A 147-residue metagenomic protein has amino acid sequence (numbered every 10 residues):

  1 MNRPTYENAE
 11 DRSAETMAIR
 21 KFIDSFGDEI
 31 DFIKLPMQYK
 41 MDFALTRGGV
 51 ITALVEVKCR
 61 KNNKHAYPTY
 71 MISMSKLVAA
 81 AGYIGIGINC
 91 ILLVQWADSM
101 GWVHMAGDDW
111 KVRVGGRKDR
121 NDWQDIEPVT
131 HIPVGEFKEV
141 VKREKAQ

Functional and structural regions predicted by a protein language model:
M1-L35: Acidic-basic catalytic patches of nuclease active cores, encompassing PD-(D/E)XK and other metal-cofactor nuclease
N8, K34, M41-D42, R143-Q147: Accessory terminal regions of nucleic-acid processing enzymes
D28-V50: Active-site metal-binding core of divalent-cation-utilizing nuclease and nuclease-like domains
I33-K34, L54-E56, I91-Q95: A structural signal for short, well-ordered beta-strand segments and their strand-loop junctions that often border
F43-L45, G49-N63: Conserved catalytic cores of phosphodiester-cleaving nucleases, focusing on short active-site segments
R60-Y83: Mg2+/Mn2+-dependent nuclease catalytic core
A81-D109: Nucleic-acid nuclease catalytic cores
G101-Q147: Intrinsically disordered, low-complexity terminal regions enriched in charged/polar residues
